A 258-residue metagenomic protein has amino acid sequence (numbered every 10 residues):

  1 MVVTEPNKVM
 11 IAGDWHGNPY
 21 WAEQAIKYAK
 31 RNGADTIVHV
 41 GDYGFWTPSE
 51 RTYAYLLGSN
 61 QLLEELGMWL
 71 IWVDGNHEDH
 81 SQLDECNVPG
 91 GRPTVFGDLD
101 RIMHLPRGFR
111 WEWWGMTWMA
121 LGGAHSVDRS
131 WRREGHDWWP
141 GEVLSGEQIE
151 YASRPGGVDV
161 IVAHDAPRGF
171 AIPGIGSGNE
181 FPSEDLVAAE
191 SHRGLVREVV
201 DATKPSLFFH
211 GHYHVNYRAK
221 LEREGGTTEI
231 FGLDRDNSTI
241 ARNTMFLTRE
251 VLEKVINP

Functional and structural regions predicted by a protein language model:
V2, A12, G17-E112: Core catalytic region of metal-dependent phosphoesterases/phosphodiesterases, especially metallo-beta-lactamase-like
V3, E112, E198-D201, H214-P258: Binuclear metal-dependent phosphoesterase catalytic core
N7, G44, P48-S59, D159-T203: Active-site-proximal segments of metal-dependent phosphoesterases and phosphodiesterases across multiple
I11-G13, I37-D42, W69-H77, H104-P106 (+5 more regions): Active-site neighborhood of phospho(di)ester-bond hydrolases with catalytic His/Asp-centered motifs
H16-Y20, G44-S49, D74-D84, R110-E112 (+5 more regions): Active-site environment of divalent metal-dependent phosphoester hydrolases
I26, I149-A152, R197: Short hydrophobic/charged patches on amphipathic alpha-helices used for structural packing and interfaces
G91-G97, G178-P182, L186, E190 (+1 more regions): Short, electropositive alpha-helical surface patch
W113-E190: Active-site-proximal loop/helix segment associated with metal-binding centers of metalloenzymes
